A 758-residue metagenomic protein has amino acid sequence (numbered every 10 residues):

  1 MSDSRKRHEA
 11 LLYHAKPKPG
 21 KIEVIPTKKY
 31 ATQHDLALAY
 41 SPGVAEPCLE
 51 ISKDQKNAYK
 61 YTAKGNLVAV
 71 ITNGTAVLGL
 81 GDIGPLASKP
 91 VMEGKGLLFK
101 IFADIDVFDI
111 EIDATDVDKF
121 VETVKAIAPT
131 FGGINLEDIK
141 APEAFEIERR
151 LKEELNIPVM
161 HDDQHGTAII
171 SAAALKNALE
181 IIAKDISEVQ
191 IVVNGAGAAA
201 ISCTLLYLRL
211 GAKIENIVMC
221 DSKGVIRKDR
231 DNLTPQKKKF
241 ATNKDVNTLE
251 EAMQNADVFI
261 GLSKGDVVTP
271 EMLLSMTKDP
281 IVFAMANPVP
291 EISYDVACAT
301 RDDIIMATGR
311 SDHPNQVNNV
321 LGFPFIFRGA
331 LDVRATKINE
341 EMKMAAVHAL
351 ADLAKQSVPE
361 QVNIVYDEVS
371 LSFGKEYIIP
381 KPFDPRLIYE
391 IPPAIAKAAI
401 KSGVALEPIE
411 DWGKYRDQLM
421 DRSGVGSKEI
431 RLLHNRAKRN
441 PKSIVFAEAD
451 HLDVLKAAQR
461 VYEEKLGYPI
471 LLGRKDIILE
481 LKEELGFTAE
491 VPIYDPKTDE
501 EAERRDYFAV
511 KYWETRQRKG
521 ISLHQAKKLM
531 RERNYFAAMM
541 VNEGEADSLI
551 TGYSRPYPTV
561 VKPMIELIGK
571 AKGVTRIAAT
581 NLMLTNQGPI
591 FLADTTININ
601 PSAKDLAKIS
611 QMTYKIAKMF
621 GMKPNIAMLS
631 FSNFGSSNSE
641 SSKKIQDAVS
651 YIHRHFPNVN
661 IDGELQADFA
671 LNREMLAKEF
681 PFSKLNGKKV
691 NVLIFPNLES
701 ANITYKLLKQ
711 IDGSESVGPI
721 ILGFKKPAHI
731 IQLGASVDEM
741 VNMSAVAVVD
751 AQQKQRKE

Functional and structural regions predicted by a protein language model:
S2-V159, L353, A398, A405 (+9 more regions): N-terminal ligand-binding/catalytic initiation module
S4, D162-D163, I182-D185, A284-P392 (+4 more regions): Adenosine-phosphate binding glycine-rich loop
A69-G79, G84, A168-S171, I182-L208: Glycine-rich adenosine-cofactor-binding loop
L86, D138-D185, L406-I409, R416-E758: Anion-binding alpha/beta catalytic cores of soluble intermediary-metabolism enzymes, centered on
A128, I186, A252-M253, L273-M276 (+2 more regions): A short, aliphatic-rich alpha-helical micro-motif
N194, L210-K237: NAD(P)-binding Rossmann-fold cofactor-contacting core
K238-I305, R310-D312: Rossmann-like adenosine-cofactor binding region
